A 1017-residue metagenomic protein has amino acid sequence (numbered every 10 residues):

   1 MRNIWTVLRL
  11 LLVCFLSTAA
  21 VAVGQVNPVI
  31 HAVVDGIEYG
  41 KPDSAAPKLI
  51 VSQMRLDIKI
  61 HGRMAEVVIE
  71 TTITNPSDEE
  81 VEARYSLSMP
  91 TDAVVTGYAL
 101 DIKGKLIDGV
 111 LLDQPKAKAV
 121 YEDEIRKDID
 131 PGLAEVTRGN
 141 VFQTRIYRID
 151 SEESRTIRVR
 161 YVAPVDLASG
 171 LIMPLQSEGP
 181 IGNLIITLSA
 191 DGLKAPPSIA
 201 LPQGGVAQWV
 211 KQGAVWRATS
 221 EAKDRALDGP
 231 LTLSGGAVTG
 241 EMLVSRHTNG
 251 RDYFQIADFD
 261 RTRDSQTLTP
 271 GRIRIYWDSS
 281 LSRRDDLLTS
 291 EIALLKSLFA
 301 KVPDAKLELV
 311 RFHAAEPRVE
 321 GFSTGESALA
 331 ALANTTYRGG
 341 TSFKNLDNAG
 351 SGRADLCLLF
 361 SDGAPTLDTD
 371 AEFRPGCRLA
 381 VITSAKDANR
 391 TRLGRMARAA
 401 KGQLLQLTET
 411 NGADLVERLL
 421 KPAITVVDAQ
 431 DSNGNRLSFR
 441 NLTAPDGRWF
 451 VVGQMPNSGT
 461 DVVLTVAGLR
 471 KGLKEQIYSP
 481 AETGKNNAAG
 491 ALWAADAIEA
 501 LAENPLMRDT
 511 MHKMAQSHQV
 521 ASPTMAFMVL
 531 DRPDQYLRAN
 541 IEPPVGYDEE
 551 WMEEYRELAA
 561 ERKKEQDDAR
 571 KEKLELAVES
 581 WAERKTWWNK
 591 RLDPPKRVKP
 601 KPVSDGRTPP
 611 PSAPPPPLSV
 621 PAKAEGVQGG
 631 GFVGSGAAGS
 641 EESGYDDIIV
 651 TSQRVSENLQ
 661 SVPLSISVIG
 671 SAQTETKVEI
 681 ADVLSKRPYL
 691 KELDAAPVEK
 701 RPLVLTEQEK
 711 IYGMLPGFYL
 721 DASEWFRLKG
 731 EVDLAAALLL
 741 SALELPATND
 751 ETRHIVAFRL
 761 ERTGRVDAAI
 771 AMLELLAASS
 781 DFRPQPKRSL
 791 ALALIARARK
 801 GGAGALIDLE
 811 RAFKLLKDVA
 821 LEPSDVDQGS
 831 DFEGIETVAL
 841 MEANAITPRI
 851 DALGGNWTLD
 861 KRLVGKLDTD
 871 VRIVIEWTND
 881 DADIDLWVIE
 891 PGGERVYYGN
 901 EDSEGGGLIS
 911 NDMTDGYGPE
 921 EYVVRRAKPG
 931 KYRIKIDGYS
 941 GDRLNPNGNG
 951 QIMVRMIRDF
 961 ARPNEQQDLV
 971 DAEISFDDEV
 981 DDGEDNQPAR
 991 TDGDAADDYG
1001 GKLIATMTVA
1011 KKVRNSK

Functional and structural regions predicted by a protein language model:
A22-G62: N-terminal, polar/Ser/Thr-rich
G97-T137, V141, R145-Y276, L298 (+2 more regions): An acidic, Ser/Thr-enriched
Q266-T324, L346, R353-F360, A364: Von Willebrand factor
S361-R418: VWA/integrin I-like adhesion module and closely mimicked acidic/polar interface patches used
G376, I680-V683, Y712-Y719, V732-D733 (+3 more regions): Generic helix N-cap/helix-start motif at coil->alpha-helix transitions
T651-T674: N-terminal plug
I846-K1017: Intrinsic-disorder/low-complexity signal
